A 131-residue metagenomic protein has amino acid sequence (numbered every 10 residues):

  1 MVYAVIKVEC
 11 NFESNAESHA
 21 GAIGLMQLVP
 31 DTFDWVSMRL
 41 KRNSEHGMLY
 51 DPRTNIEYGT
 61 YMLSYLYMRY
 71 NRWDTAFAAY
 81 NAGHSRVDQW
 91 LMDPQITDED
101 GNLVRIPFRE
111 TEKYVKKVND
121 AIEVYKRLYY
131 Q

Functional and structural regions predicted by a protein language model:
M1-Q131: Catalytic glycan-binding domains that act on GlcNAc-containing polysaccharides
